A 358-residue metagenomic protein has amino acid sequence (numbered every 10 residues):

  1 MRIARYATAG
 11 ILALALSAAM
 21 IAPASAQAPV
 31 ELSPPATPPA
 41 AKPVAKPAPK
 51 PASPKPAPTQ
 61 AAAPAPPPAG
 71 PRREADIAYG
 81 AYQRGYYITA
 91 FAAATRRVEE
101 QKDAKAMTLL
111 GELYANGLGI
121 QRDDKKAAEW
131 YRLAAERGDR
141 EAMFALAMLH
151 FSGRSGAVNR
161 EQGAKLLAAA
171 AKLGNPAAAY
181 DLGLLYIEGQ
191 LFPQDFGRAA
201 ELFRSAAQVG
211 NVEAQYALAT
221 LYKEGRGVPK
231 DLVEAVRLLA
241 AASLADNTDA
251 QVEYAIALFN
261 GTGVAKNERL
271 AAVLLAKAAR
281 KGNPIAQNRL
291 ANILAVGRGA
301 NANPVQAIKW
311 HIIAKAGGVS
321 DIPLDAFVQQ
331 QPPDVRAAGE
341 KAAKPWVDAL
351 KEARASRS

Functional and structural regions predicted by a protein language model:
M1-Q27: Sec-dependent N-terminal signal peptides
A24-A92, R96-E100, E129, L133-E136 (+3 more regions): Compositionally biased, proline/threonine/alanine/serine-rich low-complexity intrinsically disordered stretches
A62, N301-A302, K315-S358: Terminal, low-structured helical/coil segments at or just beyond the last alpha-helical repeat
A69-G70, E74, A81-Y86, E100-A104 (+18 more regions): Short helix-capping/linker turns of helical repeat alpha-solenoids
E74-A81, A93-R97, M107-N116, A147-S152 (+7 more regions): Hydrophobic face of amphipathic alpha-helices that form TPR/SEL1-like repeat modules and related alpha-solenoid
